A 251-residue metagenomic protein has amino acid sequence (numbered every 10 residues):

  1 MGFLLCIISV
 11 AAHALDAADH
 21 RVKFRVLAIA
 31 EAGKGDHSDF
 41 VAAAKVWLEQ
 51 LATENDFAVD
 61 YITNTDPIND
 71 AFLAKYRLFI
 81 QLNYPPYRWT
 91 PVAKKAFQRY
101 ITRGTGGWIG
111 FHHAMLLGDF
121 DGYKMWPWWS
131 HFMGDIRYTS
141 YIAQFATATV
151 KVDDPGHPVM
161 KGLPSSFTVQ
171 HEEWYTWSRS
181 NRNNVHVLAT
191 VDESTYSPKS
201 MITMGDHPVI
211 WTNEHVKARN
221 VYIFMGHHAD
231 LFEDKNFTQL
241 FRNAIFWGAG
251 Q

Functional and structural regions predicted by a protein language model:
M1-V10: Bacterial N-terminal signal peptides
V10-D16: Sec/Tat signal peptide C-region and signal peptidase I cleavage site
A17-F24, W47-F57, T63, S194-Q251: Extracellular ligand-binding/catalytic regions of CAZymes and related secreted enzymes and adhesion modules
K23-L117: Helical hinge/lid and interdomain linker segments adjacent to catalytic or ligand-binding clefts that mediate domain
G33-K34, P86, M115-L116, S165 (+3 more regions): Short, solvent-exposed loop/turn segments at secondary-structure junctions
A43-W47, K75, V92, A96 (+4 more regions): Extracytoplasmic/secreted proteins, especially bacterial periplasmic and envelope-associated proteins
Y87-G162: A glycine-rich, often tryptophan-bearing local segment used as a flexible ligand/cofactor-contacting loop or short
Y141-K217: Catalytic beta-strand/loop cores that center a nucleophilic Ser/Cys/Thr and support acyl-enzyme chemistry
